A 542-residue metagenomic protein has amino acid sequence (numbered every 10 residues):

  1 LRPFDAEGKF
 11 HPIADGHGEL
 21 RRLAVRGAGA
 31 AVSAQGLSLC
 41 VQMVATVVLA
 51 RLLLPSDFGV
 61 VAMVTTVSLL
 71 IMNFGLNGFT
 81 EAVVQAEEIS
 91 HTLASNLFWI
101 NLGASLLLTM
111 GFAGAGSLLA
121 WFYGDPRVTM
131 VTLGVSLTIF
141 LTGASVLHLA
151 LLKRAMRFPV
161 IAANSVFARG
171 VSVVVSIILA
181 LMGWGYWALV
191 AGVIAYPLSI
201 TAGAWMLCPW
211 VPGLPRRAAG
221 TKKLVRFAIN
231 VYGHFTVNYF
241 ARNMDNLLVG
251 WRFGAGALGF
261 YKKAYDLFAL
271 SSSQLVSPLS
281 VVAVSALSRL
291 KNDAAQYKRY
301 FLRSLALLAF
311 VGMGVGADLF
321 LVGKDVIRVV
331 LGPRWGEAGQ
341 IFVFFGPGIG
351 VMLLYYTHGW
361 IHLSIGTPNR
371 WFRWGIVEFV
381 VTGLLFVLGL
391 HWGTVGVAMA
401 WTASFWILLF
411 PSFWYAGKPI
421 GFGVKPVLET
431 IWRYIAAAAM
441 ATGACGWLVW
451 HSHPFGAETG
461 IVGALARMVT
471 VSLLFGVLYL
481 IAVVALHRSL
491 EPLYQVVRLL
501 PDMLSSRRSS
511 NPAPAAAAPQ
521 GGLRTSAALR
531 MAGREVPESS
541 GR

Functional and structural regions predicted by a protein language model:
L1-D15, W414-V424, G446-R542: Membrane-proximal transmembrane or re-entrant/amphipathic helices at the cytosolic face
L1-P12, L39, M43, W99-G124 (+8 more regions): Alpha-helical transmembrane segments of multi-pass membrane transport and lipid-handling proteins
R2-H11, L20-F79, G103-G116, L133 (+4 more regions): Signature of the first transmembrane helix
R2-L20, A24, P159, A202-N243 (+4 more regions): Interhelical loop/hinge segments that connect adjacent transmembrane helices in multipass membrane
D15, S38-Q42, T46, T65-S68 (+11 more regions): Short runs within selected transmembrane alpha-helices of multi-pass transporters and secretion channels
G27, V160, K222-N230, L307-L308 (+5 more regions): Membrane-interface "helix-start" segments
G27-Q42, L189-G192, Y196, I200 (+7 more regions): Transmembrane helical elements of multi-pass membrane transporters/channels
Q42, N73-H91, K153-R154, A264 (+2 more regions): Helix-loop junctions and terminal segments of transmembrane helices in multi-pass membrane transport/translocation
